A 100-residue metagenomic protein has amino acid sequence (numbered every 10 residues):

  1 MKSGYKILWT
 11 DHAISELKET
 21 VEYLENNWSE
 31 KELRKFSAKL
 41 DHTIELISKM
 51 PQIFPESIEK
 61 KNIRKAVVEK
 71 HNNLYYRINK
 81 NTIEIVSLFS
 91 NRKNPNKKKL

Functional and structural regions predicted by a protein language model:
M1-K39: Arg/Lys-rich, positively charged N-terminal/basic patches that mediate binding to nucleic acids
H12-T20, R64, H71-N73, P95-N96: Conserved N-terminal glycine/acidic-rich loop preference
L33, P55-S57, N96-K97: Short, hydrophobic secondary-structure boundary micro-motifs
D41-H42, K49-T82: Basic/aromatic recognition patch in beta-strand/loop cores that engages polyanionic ligands
N72-N73, R77-L100: Enriched for short, Lys/Arg-rich terminal
